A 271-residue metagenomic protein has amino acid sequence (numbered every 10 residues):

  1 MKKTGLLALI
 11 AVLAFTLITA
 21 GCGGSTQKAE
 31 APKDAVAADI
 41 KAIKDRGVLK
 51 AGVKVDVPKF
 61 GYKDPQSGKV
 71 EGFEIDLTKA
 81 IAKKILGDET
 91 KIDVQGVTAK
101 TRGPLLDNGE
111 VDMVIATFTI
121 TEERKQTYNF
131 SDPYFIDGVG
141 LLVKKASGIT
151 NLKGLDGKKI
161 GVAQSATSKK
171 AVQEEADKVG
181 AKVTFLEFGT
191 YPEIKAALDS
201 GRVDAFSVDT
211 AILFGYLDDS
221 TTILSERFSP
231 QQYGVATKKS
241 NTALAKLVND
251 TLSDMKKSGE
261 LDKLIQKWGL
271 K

Functional and structural regions predicted by a protein language model:
T16-G21: C-terminal motif of bacterial Sec signal peptides marking the signal peptidase cleavage site
G24-D45, T167-F185, D218-R227, S253-K271: Ligand-binding clefts/hinges and TM-proximal coupling segments of bilobed small-molecule sensing domains
A31-A37, A42-M113: Extracytoplasmic small-molecule ligand-binding "clamshell" domains of the periplasmic binding protein/Venus flytrap
V53, V70-I85, T119, D137-T190 (+3 more regions): Bilobed "Venus flytrap"/periplasmic-binding protein-like clamshell domains and structurally analogous long
V55, F135-V143, T210-S253, K271: Periplasmic-binding protein-like
I75-D76, K84, K159, A166 (+1 more regions): Extended ligand-binding regions for polar small-molecule ligands
K79, K91-K153, T221-T222: Acidic, polar ligand-binding/catalytic clefts
T101, F118-Q126, A171-A176, A196-P230: A ligand-binding cleft/hinge motif common to bilobed small-molecule-binding domains
